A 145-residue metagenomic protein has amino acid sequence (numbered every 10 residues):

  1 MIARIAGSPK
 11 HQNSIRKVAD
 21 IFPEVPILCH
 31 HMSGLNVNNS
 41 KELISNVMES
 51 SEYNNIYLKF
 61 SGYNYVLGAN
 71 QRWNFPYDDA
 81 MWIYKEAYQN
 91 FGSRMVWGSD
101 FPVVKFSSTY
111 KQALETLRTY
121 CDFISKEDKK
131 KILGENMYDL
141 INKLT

Functional and structural regions predicted by a protein language model:
M1-V96: Catalytic pocket-lining loop regions of alpha/beta-barrel enzymes, especially the amidohydrolase/enolase/GH5 lineages
L58, K85-V96, K105-T145: Mid-to-C-terminal alpha-helical segments outside catalytic/metal-binding sites
Y65, V104-K105: Short, active-site-adjacent cap segments at secondary-structure transitions
D100: Active-site glycine-centered loops adjacent to acidic/histidine catalytic or metal-binding residues that shape
